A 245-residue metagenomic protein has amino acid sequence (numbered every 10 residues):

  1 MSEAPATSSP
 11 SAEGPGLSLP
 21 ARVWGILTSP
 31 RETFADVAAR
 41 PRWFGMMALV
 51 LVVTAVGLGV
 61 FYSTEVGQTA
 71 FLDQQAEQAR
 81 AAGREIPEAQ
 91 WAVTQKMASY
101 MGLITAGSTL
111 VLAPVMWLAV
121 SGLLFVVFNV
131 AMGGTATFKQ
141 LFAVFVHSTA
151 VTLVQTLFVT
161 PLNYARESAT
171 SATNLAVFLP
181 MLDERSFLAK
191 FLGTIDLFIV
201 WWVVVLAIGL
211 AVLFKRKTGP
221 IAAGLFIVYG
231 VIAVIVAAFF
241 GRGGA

Functional and structural regions predicted by a protein language model:
M1-S9: N-terminal acidic, proline/glycine-rich, low-complexity intrinsically disordered segments
S11-G14, I104-A106, E184-A189: Short juxtamembrane and helix-loop transition motifs at transmembrane-helix boundaries in membrane proteins
S11-T28, M97: Short, membrane-interfacial amphipathic segments enriched in basic
L19, E32-V154: Selected alpha-helical membrane-embedding segments in polytopic membrane proteins
L27, V120-S121, V200-V204: Hydrophobic faces of stable alpha-helices that mediate helix-helix packing
T135, K139-A245: Hydrophobic alpha-helical transmembrane segments and adjacent short intramembrane/lumenal linkers of inner/organellar
